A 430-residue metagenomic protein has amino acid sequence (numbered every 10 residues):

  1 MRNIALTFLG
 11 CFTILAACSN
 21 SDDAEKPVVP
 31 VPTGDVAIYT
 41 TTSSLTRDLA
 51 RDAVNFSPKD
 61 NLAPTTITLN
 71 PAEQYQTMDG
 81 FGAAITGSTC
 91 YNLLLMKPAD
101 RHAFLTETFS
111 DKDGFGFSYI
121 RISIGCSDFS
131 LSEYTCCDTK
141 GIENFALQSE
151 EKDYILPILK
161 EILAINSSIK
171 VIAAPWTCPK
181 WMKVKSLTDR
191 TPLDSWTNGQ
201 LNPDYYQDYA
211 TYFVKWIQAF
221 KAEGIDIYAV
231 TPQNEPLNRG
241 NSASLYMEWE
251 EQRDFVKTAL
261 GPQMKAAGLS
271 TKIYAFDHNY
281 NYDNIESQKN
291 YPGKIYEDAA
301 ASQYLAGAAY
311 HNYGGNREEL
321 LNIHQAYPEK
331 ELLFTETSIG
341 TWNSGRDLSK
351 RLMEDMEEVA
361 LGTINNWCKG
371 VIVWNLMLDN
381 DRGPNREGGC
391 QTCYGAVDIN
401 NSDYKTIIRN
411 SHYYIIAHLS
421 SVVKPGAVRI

Functional and structural regions predicted by a protein language model:
M1-I4, S19, G116: Positively charged n-region of N-terminal signal peptides that target proteins for export
I4-L15: Sec-dependent N-terminal signal peptides
C11, C18, C90, C126 (+4 more regions): Generic recognition of cysteine residues
T13-T33: Bacterial Sec-dependent N-terminal signal peptides
P30-D52, F56-T65, V171-A173, A210-A229 (+1 more regions): Substrate-binding and catalytic surfaces of secreted/luminal carbohydrate-active proteins
L49-I227, E248, T258: N-terminal catalytic cores of secreted or lumenal carbohydrate-active enzymes
